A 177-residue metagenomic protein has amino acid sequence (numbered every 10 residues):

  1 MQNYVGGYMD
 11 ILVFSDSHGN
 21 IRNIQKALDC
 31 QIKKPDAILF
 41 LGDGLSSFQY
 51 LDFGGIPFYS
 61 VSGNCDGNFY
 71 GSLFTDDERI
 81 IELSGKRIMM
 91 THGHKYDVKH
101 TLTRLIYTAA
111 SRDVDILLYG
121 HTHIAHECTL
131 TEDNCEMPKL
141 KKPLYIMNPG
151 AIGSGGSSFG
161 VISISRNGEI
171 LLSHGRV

Functional and structural regions predicted by a protein language model:
M1-G55, F74-D76, S157-S158, R166-N167 (+1 more regions): N-terminal active-site segment of His-dependent metallophosphoesterases
G7-Y8, Q25-K26, I80, S84 (+3 more regions): Binuclear metal-dependent phosphoesterase catalytic core
V13-S15, A37-D43, Y59-N64, M89-H92 (+2 more regions): Active-site neighborhood of phospho(di)ester-bond hydrolases with catalytic His/Asp-centered motifs
H18-N23, L45-Q49, C65-Y70, K95-H100 (+2 more regions): Active-site environment of divalent metal-dependent phosphoester hydrolases
N23-C30, M90, K95-A109: Pre-active-site segment of Zn-dependent metallo-hydrolases
G55-Y59, P143: Glycine-enriched alpha-helix->loop->beta-strand junction motifs that scaffold or abut catalytic
Y59-H100: Helix-adjacent hinge/juxtasegments
L105, R112-D115, A125: Acidic, aromatic-enriched beta-alpha/helix-loop junctions
